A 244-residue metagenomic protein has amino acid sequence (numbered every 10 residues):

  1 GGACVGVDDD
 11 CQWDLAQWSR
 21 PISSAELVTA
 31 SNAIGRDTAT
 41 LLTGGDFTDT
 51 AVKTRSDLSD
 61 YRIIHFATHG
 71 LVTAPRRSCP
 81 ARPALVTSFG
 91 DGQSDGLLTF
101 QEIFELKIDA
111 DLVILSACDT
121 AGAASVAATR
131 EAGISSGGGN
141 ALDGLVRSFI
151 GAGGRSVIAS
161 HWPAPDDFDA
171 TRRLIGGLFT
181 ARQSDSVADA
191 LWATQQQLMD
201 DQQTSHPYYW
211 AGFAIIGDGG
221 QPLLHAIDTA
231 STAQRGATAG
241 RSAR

Functional and structural regions predicted by a protein language model:
G1-R244: Catalytic cores of enzymes
